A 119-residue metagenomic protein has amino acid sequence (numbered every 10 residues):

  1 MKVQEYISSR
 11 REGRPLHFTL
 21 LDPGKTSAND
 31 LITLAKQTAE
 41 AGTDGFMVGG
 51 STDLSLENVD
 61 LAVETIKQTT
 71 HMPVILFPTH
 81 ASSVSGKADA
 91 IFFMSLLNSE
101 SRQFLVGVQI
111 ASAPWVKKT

Functional and structural regions predicted by a protein language model:
M1-L21, K25, A113-K118: N-terminal amphipathic alpha-helix/helix-capping segment at the start of soluble metabolic enzymes
G13-H17, G42-D44, T70-P73, K87-D89: Short, well-ordered coil/turn segments that N-cap beta-strands
H17-D22, F46-V48, V74-L76, I91-F93: Hydrophobic faces of well-ordered beta-strands that scaffold small-molecule active sites in alpha/beta enzyme cores
L20-T26, S51, T79-A81, L96: Active-site beta-loop-alpha junctions enriched in small/polar residues
K25-T38, T79: Short, acidic/polar
M47-L61: Glycine-rich, proline-tolerant flexible connector loops at the mouths of alpha/beta enzymes
E57-S82, A111-T119: Alpha-helix-loop-beta-strand connector modules within alpha/beta enzyme cores
S83-T119: Conserved anion-binding
